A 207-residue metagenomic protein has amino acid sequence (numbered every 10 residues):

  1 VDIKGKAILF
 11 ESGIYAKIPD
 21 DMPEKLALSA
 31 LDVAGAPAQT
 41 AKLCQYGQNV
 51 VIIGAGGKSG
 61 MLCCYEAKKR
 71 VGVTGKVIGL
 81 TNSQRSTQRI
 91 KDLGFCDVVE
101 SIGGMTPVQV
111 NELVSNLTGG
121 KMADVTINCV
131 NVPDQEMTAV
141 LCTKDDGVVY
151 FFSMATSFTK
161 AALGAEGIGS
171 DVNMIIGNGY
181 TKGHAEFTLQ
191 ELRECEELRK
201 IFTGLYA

Functional and structural regions predicted by a protein language model:
V1-N49: NAD(P)H dinucleotide-binding glycine-rich loop of Rossmann-like/cofactor-binding domains, especially the beta1-alpha1
A34, G54-M61, Y65: Glycine-rich NAD(P) Rossmann-fold beta1-alpha1 loop
T40-Y46, T118-G120, L141: Glycine-rich helix-loop-beta junction characteristic of Rossmann-like nucleotide cofactor-binding loops
N49, T74-V77, V148, N173: Residues at the starts of beta-strands that form the adenosine-phosphate
V50, D124-T126, V149: Receiver (REC) domain switch-region micro-motif
K68-D134: Adenosine-nucleotide cofactor-binding segment
G120, L189-A207: C-terminal capping/lid region of NAD(P)-dependent oxidoreductase domains
V130-C195: Glycine-rich phosphate-binding loop and adjacent beta-alpha segment of Rossmann(oid) nucleotide-cofactor-binding
